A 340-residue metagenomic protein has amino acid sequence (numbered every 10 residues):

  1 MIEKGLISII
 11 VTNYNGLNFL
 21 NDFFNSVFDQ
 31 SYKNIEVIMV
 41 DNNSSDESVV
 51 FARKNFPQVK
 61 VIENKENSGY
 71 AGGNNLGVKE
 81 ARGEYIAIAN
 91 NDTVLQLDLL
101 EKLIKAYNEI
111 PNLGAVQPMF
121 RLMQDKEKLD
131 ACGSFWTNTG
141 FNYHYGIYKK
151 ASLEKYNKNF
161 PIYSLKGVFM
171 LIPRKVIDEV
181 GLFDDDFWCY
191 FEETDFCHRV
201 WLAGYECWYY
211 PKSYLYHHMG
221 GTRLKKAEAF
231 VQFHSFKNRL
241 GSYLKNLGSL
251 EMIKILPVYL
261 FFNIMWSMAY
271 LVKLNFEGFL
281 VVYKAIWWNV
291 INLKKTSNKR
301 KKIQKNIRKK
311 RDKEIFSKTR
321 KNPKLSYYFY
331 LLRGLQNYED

Functional and structural regions predicted by a protein language model:
M1-D29: N-proximal low-complexity "stem/linker" segments adjacent to membrane-targeting elements
S26, K33, D41-V50, E66 (+1 more regions): A conserved acidic beta->alpha catalytic loop
E63-A81, N91, K102: Glycine-rich, basic loop-to-helix element that forms the pyrophosphate-binding segment of sugar-nucleotide handling
I86: Short aromatic/hydrophobic "clamp" motif used to bind/position activated sugar donors
T93-T137, F141: Conserved donor NDP-sugar-binding/catalytic core segment of glycosyltransferases
L129, N138-Y143, K149-K175, T194-F196 (+1 more regions): A recurrent flexible, glycine/aromatic-enriched loop bordering the glycosyltransferase active site that acts as
N157, Y163-Y214: A short, conserved alpha-helix in the catalytic core of glycosyltransferases
M252-D340: Non-catalytic, C-terminal membrane-associated alpha-helical segments of glycosyltransferases
